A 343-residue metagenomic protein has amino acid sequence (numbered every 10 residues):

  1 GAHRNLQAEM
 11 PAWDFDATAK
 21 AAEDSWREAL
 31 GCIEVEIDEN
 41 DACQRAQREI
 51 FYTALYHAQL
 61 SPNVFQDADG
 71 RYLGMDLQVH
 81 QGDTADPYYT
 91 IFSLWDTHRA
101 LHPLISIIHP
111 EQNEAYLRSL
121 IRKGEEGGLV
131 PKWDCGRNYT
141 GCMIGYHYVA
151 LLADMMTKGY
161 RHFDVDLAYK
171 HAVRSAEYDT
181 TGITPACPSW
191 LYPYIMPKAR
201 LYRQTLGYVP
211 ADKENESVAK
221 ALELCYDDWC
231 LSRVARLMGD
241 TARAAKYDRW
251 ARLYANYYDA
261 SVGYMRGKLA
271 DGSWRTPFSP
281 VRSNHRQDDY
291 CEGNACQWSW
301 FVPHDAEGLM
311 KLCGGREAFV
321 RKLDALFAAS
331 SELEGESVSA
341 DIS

Functional and structural regions predicted by a protein language model:
G1-Y88, V130-K132, H162, D166-E177: Acidic/polar, glycine-enriched structural segments that form the non-catalytic walls/loops of the carbohydrate-binding
A54, L120-E126, K132-C135, A235: Primarily short, surface-exposed interaction patches in extracytoplasmic proteins
A54, L152, A306: A residue-level signal for conserved active-site and pocket-lining positions in enzyme catalytic cores
Q66, I108-L117: Long amphipathic alpha-helical segments
T84-H102, I107-H109, V149, G159-S343: Active-site core of glycosidic bond-cleaving carbohydrate-active enzymes
H98, N113-R118, N138-I144, M155 (+1 more regions): Mobile, glycine-rich extracellular loop/lid and propeptide segments that shape or gate substrate/ligand access
L117-L120, L323: Buried hydrophobic core positions in alpha-solenoid tandem helical repeats
E126-L152: Conserved catalytic neighborhood of penicillin-recognizing serine enzymes
